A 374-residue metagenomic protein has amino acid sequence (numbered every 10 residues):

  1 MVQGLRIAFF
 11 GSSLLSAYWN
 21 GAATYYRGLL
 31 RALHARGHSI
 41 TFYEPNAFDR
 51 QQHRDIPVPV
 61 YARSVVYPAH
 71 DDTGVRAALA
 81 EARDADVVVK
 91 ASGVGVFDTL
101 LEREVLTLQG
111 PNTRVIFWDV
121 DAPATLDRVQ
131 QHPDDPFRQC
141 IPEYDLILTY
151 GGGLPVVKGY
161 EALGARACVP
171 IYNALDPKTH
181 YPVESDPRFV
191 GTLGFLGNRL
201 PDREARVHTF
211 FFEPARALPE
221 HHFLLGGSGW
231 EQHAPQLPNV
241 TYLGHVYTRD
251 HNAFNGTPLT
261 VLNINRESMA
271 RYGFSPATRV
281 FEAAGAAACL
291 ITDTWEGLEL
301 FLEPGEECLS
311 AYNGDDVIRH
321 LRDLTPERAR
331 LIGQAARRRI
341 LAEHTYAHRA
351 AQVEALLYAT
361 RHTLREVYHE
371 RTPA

Functional and structural regions predicted by a protein language model:
R6, S39, R114, A167 (+1 more regions): Residues at the starts of beta-strands that form the adenosine-phosphate
R6-I7, T192: Residues that mark the start of a beta-strand
G11-S13, W19, A23-R31, R36 (+2 more regions): Extended catalytic core of nucleotide-activated donor transferases of GT-like folds
G11-Y18, Y25-G28, F42-R50, R54-Y61 (+2 more regions): Catalytic binding pocket for nucleotide-activated donors in carbohydrate/polymer assembly enzymes
H34, Q109, E161, A215 (+3 more regions): Anion (oxyanion) recognition and catalysis
V88, V115, I147, C168 (+3 more regions): Short, well-ordered beta-strand core segments
I171-A174: Carbohydrate-associated surface elements
D176-T260, A270: Conserved catalytic-core segment of nucleotide-activated headgroup transferases in glycan assembly
